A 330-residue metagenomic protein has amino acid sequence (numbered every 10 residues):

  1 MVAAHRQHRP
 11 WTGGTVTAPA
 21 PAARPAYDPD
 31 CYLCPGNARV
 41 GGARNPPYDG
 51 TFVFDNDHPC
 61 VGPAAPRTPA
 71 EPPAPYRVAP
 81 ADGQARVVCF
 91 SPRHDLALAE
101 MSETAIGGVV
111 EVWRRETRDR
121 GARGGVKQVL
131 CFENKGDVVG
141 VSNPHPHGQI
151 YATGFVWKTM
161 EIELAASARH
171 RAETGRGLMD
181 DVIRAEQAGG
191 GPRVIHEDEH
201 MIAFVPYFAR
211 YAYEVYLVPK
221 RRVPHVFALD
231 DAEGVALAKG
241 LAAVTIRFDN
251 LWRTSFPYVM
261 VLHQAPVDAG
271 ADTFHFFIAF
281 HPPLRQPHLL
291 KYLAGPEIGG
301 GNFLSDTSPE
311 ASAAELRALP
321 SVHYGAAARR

Functional and structural regions predicted by a protein language model:
M1-H145, Y151-P224, A232, T245-I246 (+3 more regions): Active-site microenvironments that recognize anionic phosphate/pyrophosphate groups
F227, D231-G240: Gly/Ser/Thr-rich active-site loops/lids in small-molecule metabolic enzymes that frequently grip phosphoryl groups
